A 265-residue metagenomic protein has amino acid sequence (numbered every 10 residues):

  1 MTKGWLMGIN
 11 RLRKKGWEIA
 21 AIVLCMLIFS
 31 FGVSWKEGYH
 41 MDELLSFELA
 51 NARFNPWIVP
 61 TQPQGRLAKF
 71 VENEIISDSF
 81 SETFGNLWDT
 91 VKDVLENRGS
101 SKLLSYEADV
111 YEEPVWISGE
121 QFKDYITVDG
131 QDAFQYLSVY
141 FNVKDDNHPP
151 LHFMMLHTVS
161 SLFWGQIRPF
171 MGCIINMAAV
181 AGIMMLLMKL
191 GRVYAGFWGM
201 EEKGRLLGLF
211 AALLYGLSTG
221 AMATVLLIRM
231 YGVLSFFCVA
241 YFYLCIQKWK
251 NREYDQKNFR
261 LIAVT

Functional and structural regions predicted by a protein language model:
M1-L12, A195-E202, R252-F259: Membrane-interfacial, low-structure loops and terminal tails that flank and connect transmembrane helices in multi-pass
M1-S30, S34, R192-V193: Start-transfer (signal-anchor) and selected internal transmembrane alpha helices of multi-pass inner/ER membrane
I28-L49, Q62-Q64, E96, G220: Helix-to-loop transition at the C-terminal end of transmembrane segments
S30, P150-M154, G165-C173, M177-V180 (+2 more regions): Aromatic- and kink-enriched transmembrane "portal" helix at the membrane-lumen/periplasm boundary that abuts
N51-H148, S160-F163: Interfacial juxtamembrane loops and adjacent helix segments that form the catalytic/substrate-binding surfaces
T158, L186-K189, L217, A221 (+2 more regions): Specific aromatic-rich, kink-prone transmembrane helix
M171-G199, A240: Transmembrane-helix motifs of polytopic, lipid-linked glycan transferases
L187-L217: Transmembrane-helix signature of polytopic, membrane-embedded enzymes that assemble or transfer cell-envelope glycans
